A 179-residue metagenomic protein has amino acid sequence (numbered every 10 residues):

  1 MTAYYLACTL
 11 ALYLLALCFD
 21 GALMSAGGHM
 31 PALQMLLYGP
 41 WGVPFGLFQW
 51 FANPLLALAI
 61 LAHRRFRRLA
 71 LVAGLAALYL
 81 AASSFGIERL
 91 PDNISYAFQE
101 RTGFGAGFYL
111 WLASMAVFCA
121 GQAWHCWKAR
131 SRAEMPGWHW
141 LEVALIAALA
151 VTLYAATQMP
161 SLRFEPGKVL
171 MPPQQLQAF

Functional and structural regions predicted by a protein language model:
M1-F179: Compact integral membrane and secretory-pathway proteins
